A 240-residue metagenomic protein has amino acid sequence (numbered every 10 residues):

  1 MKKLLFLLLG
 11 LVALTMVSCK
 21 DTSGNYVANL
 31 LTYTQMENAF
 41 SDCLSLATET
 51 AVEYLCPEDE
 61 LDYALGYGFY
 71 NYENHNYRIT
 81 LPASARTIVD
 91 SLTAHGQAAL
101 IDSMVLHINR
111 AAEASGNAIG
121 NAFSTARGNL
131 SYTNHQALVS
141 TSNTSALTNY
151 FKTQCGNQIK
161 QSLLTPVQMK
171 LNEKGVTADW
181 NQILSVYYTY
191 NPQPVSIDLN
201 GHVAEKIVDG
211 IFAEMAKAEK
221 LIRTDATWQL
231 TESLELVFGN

Functional and structural regions predicted by a protein language model:
M1-L4: Positively charged n-region of N-terminal signal peptides that target proteins for export
T15-S18: C-terminal motif of bacterial Sec signal peptides marking the signal peptidase cleavage site
D21-N25, L30, T34, N38 (+3 more regions): Gly/Ser-rich, low-complexity
S23-I108: N-terminal Sec/ER secretory leader and immediately downstream segment of secreted/extracellular precursors
A51, S131, A226: Residue-level signature of catalytic and energy-coupling elements of molecular machines, predominantly ATP/GTP-dependent
Q97-M169: Mid-length scaffold segments of soluble, non-membrane domains
Q158-K206: An amphipathic alpha-helical core segment
N200-N240: A cross-kingdom marker for long, charged
